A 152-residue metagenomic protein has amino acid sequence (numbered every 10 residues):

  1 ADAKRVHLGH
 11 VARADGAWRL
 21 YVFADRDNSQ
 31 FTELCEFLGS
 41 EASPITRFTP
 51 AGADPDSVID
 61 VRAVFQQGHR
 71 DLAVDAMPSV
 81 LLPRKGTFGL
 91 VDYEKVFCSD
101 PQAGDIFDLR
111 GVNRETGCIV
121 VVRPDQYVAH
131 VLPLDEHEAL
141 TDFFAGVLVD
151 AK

Functional and structural regions predicted by a protein language model:
A1-K152: Helical substrate-recognition/capping region of FAD-dependent monooxygenase/halogenase enzymes
